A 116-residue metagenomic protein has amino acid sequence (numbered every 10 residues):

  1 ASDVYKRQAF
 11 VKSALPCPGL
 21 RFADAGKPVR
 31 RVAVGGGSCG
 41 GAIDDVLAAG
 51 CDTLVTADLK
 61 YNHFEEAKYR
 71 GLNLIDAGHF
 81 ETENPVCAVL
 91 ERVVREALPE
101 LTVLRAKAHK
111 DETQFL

Functional and structural regions predicted by a protein language model:
S2-L116: Active-site catalytic microenvironments in core metabolic enzymes, especially phosphate/sugar-handling
